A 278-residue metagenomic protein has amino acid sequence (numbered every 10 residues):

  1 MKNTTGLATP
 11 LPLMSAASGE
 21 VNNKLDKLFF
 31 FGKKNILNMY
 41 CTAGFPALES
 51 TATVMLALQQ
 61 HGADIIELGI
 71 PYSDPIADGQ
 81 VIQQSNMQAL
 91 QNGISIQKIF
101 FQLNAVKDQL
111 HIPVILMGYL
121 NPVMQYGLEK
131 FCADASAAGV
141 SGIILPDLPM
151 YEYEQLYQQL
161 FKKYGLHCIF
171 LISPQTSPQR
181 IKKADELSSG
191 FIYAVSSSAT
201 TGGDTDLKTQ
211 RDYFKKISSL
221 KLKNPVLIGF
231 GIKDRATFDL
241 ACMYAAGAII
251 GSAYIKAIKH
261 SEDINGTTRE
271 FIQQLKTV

Functional and structural regions predicted by a protein language model:
K2-G6, P10-N38: N-terminal amphipathic alpha-helix/helix-capping segment at the start of soluble metabolic enzymes
V21-N23, D74-Q80, I94-F101, M124-L128 (+5 more regions): Active-site-adjacent beta->alpha loops and helix N-cap segments on the catalytic face of soluble alpha/beta enzymes
L37-C41, I66-L68, V114-G118, I143-L145 (+4 more regions): Hydrophobic faces of well-ordered beta-strands that scaffold small-molecule active sites in alpha/beta enzyme cores
M39, G69, A135, A184 (+2 more regions): Conserved, mostly hydrophobic/aromatic
T51-L56, T176-D185, I232-A248: Catalytic cores of alpha/beta
L68-S73, G142-I144, P149-Y151, Y193-G202 (+1 more regions): Glycine-rich phosphate-binding active-site loops on the catalytic face of alpha/beta enzymes
I70, Q83-L148: Active-site beta->alpha loop and helix N-cap motifs at the rims of alpha/beta catalytic domains
D78-S85, A257-V278: C-terminal helical cap(s) of enzyme catalytic domains, especially alpha/beta-barrels
